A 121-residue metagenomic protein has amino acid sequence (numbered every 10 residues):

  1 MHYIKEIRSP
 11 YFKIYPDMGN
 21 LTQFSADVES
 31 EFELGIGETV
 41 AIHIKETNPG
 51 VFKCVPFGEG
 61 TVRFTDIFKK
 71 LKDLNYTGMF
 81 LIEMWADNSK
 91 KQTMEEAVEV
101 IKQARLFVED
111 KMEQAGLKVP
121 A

Functional and structural regions predicted by a protein language model:
H2-F12, P16, L21-A121: Histidine-acidic metal/acid-base catalytic patches
